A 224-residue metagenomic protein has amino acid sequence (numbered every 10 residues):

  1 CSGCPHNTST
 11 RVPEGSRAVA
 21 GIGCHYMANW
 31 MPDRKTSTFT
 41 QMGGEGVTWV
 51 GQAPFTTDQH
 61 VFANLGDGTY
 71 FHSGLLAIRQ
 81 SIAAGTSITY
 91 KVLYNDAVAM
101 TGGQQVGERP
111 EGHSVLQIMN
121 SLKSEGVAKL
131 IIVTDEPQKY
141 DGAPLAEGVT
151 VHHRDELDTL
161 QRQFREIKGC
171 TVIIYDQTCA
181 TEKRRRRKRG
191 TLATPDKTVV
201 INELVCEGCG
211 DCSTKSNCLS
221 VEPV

Functional and structural regions predicted by a protein language model:
C1-E14: Active-site pocket-lining segments that scaffold enzyme catalytic pockets across diverse folds
S2, Y70, V149: Glycine- and other small-residue-rich loops at beta-strand/loop junctions that grip anionic moieties
H6-N7, T69-Y70, T178-A180: Gly/Ser/Thr-rich loops at beta-strand to alpha-helix junctions that form or flank small-molecule/cofactor-binding
G15, D58, G85-I88, V127 (+4 more regions): Active-site lining segments that contact anionic ligands and/or coordinate catalytic metals
R17-G103, E108-L116, D158-T159, C209-C212: Thiamine diphosphate
A97-P195: Glycine-rich ThDP/TPP pyrophosphate-binding loop and its adjacent helix/strand module within ThDP-dependent enzymes
Y175-T178, K183-R184, R189-T191, E207-V224: Iron-sulfur cluster-binding cysteine motifs and their immediate structural context in ferredoxin-like electron-transfer
A193-V205: Generic long, charged, amphipathic alpha-helical segments
